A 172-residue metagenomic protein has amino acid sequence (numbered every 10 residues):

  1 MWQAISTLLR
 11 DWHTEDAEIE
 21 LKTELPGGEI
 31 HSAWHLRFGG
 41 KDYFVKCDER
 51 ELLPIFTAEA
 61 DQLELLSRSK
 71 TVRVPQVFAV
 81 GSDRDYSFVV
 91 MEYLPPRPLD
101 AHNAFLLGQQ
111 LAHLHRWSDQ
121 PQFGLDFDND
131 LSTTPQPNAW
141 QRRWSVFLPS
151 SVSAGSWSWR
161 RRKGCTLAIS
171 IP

Functional and structural regions predicted by a protein language model:
M1-H13, D119-P172: An alpha-helical support segment within catalytic cores of ATP-dependent transferases
A4, A17, A58-D61: Short, conserved clusters of charged catalytic residues that mark active-site and nucleotide-handling motifs
T14-E15, V72: Short, well-ordered coil loops that connect the C-terminus of an alpha-helix to the N-terminus of a beta-strand
E15-T23: Conserved N-terminal boundary motif of the eukaryotic protein kinase catalytic domain
I19-E20, S32, S156: A residue-level detector for conformationally permissive "hinge/kink" positions
T23-V146, S150: ATP-binding pocket architecture of kinase catalytic cores
